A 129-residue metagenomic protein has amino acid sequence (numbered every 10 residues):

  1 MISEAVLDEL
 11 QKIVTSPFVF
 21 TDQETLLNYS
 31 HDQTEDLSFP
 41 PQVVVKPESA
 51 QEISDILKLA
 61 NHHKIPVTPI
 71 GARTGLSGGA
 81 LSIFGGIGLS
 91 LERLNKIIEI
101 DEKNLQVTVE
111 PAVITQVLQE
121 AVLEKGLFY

Functional and structural regions predicted by a protein language model:
M1-Q33, H62-I65: N-terminal accessory segments
L10, E35-V67, L91-Y129: N-terminal glycine-rich flavin-associated loop
L37-F39, L81-G86: A short, glycine/Asx- and small/polar-enriched loop/turn that sits immediately N-terminal to a beta-strand
I53, L76-S77: Short glycine/serine/threonine-rich phosphate/pyrophosphate-binding segments that cradle anionic phosphate groups
S77, G88-L91: Short, acidic (Asp/Glu-rich) active-site segment that either coordinates a divalent metal cofactor
G78-I83, Q119-A121: Short acidic, glycine/serine/threonine-rich loops at helix termini
